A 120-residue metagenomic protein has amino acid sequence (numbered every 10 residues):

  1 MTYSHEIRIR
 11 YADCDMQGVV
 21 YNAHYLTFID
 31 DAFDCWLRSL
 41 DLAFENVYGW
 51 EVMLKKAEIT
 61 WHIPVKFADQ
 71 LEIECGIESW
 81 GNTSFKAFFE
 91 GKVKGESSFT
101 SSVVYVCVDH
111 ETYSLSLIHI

Functional and structural regions predicted by a protein language model:
M1-S39: Catalytic strand-loop segment that frames the active site of acyl-thioester-processing enzymes
I7-Y11, W61, C107: Hydrophobic residues in beta-strands and at strand termini
Y11, F88-E90, Y105: Generic short beta-strand
W36-F85, S98-S101, V106: Hydrophobic beta-strand-centered segment that forms part of the acyl-chain substrate-binding groove
I118-I120: Conserved small/polar residues in nucleotide/adenosyl-binding loops
